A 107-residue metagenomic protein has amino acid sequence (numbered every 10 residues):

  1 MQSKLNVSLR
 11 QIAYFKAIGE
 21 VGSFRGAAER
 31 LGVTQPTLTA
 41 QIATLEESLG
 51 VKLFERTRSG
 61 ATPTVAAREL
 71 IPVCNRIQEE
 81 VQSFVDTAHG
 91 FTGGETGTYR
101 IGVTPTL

Functional and structural regions predicted by a protein language model:
M1-V7, A13: A detector for short, charged/polar N-terminal pre-domain segments
S8-Q11, Q35, A67, C74: The N-cap/first-turn positions of alpha helices within or immediately adjacent to helix-turn-helix DNA-binding domains
K16-T34: Short helix-boundary/capping micro-motifs
V21, R30, A43-K52: Residue cluster at the C-terminal edge of the helix-turn-helix DNA-binding motif
E46-V65: A short LG(V/I)-centered, amphipathic sequence patch enriched for acidic residue(s) preceding the LG motif
S48-L49, L70-T92: Alpha-helical linker/hinge and terminal dimerization helices associated with HTH transcriptional regulators
H89-L107: Interdomain hinge and pocket-entrance segments immediately C-terminal to HTH DNA-binding domains
